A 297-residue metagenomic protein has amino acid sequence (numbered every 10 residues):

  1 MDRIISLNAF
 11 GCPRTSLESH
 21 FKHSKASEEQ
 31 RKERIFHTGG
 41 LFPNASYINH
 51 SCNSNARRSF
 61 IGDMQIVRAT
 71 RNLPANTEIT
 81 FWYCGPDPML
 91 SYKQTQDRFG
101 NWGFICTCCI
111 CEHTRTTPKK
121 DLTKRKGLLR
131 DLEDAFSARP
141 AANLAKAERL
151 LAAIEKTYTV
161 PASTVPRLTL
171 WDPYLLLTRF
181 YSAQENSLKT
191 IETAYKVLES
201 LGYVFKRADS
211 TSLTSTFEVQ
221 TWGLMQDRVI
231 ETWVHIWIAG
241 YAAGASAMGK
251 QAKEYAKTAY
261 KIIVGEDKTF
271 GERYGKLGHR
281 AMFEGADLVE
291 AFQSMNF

Functional and structural regions predicted by a protein language model:
M1-N53: Catalytic cores of histone-lysine modification enzymes
L7, I35-F36, F99, I236 (+1 more regions): Compositionally biased, low-complexity repeat tracts
C12-R14, K22-H23, N49, G85 (+6 more regions): Intrinsically disordered, low-complexity regions enriched in small/polar residues
E29-Q30, F42, S46-Q184: C-terminal SET catalytic tail plus cysteine-rich post-SET Zn-binding segment of SAM-dependent SET-domain
G39, P43-S46, N55-A56, A69 (+4 more regions): Small-side-chain structural scaffolding
H113-F297: Non-catalytic accessory regions of eukaryotic chromatin regulators
